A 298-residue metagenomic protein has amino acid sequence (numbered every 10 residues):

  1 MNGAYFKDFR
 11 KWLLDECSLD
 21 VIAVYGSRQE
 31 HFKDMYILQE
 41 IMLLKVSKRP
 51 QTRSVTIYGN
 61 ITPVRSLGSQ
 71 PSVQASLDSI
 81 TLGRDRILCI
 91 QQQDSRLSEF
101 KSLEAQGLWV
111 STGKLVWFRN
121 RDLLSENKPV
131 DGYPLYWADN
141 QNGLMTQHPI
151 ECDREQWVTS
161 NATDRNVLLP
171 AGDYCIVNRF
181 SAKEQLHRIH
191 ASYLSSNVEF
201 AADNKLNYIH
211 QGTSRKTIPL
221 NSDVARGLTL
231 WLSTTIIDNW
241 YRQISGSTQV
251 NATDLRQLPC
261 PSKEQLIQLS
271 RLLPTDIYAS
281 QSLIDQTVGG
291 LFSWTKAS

Functional and structural regions predicted by a protein language model:
M1-S102, L108: Signature of N6-adenine DNA methyltransferases within the class I
I90, D94-K296: Polybasic, glycine- and aromatic-enriched phosphate-binding surface used to engage nucleic acids
